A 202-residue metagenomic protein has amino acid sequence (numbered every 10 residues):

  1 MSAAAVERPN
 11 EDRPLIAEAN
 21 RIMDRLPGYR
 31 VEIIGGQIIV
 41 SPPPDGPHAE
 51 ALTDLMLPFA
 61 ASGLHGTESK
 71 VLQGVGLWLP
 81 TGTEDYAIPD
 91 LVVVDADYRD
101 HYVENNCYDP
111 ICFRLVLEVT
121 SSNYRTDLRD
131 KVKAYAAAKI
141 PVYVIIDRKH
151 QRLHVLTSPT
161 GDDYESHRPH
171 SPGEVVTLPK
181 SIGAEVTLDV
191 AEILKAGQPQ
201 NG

Functional and structural regions predicted by a protein language model:
M1-A138, V142-G202: Gly/Pro/Ser/Thr-rich low-complexity, intrinsically disordered segments predominantly at protein N-termini
